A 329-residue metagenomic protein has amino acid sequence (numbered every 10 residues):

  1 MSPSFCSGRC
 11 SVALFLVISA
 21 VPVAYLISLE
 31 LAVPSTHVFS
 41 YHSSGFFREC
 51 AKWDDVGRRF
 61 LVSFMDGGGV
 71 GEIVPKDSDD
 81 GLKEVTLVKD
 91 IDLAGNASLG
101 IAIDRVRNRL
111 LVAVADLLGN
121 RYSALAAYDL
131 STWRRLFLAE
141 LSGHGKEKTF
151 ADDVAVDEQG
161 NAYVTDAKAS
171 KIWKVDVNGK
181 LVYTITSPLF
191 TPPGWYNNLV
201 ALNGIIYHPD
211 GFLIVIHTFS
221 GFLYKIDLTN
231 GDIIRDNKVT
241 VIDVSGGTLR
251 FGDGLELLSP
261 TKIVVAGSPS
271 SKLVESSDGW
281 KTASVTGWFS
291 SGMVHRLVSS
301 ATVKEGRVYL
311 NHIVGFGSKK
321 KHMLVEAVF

Functional and structural regions predicted by a protein language model:
Y25-R48, K83-V85, S284-G287: A short helix->beta-strand "capping" segment at the edge of beta-propeller domains
V38-G71, K320-H322: Beta-strand-rich domains and repeat architectures in extracellular enzymes and scaffolds, especially beta-propellers
F39-S40, D80-L93, R135-S142, V182-L189 (+2 more regions): Beta-propeller fold detector
H42-R59, D92-L117, L141-A162, F190-L213 (+2 more regions): Beta-rich, blade/repeat-based domains predominating in secreted/periplasmic proteins but also intracellular
F60-D90: Beta-propeller domains
M65, A115-L117, A167-A169, V177 (+4 more regions): Short loop/turn segments immediately following the C-termini of beta-strands
V74-D79, D129-R134, D176-K180, D227-D232 (+2 more regions): Short loop/turn segments that connect beta-strands within beta-propeller blades
L297-F329: Blade-level signature of beta-propeller repeat domains, shared across WD40, Kelch, NHL, RCC1 and BNR/Asp-box propellers
